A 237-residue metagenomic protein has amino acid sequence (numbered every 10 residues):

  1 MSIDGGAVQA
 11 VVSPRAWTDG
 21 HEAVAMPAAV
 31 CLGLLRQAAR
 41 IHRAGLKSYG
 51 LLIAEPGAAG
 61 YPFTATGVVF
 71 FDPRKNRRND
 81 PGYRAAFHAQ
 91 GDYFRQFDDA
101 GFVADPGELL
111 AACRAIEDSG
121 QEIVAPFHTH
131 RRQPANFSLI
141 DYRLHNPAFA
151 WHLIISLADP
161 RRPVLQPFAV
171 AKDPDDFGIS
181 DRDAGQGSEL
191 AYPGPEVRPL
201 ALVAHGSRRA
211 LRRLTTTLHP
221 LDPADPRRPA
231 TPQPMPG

Functional and structural regions predicted by a protein language model:
M1-I123, R131-G237: Conserved beta-strand-loop surface patch within small alpha/beta domains used for substrate/adaptor or ligand engagement
